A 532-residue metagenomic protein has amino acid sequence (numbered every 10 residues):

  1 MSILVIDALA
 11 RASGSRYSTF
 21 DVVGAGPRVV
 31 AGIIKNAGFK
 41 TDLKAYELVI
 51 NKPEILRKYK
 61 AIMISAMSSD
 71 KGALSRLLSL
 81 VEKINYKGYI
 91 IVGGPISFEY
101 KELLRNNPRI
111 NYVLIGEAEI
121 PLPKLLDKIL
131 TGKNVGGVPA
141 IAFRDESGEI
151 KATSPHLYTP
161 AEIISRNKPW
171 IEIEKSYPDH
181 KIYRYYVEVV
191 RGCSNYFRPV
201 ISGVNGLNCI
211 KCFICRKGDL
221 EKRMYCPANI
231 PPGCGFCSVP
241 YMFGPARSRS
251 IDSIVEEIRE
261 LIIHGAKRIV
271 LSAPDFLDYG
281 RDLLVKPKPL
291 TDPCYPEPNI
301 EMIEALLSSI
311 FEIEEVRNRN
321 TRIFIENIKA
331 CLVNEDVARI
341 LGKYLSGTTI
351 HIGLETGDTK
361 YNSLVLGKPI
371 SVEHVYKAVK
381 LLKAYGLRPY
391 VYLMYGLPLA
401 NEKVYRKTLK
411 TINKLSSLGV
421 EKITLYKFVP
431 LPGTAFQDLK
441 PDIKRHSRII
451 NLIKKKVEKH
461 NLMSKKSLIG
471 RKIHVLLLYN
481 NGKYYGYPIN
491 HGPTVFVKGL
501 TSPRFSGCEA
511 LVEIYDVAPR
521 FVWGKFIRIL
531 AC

Functional and structural regions predicted by a protein language model:
M1-I6, I91, I251, V255-P389 (+1 more regions): Conserved SAM/AdoMet-binding glycine-rich loop
A10-S13, F20, I171-Y241, V255 (+2 more regions): N-terminal pre-triad scaffold of radical SAM enzymes
G14-P27, C294-I303: Glycine- and acidic-residue-enriched helix-capping/strand-helix junction motifs
K40-Y158, V475, I489, V512-I514: Glycine-rich beta-alpha loop elements in corrinoid/cobalamin-binding modules across cobalamin-dependent enzymes
E102-P108, D336-L341, L399-K414: Catalytic cores of alpha/beta
L283-L307, N413-H474: Radical SAM enzyme [4Fe-4S]-AdoMet core and its adjacent flexible, acidic and glycine-rich loops/tails across
L364-I443: N-terminal intrinsically disordered, low-complexity, charge/repeat-rich segments that act as generic
I443-C532: Terminal RNA-binding accessory module
